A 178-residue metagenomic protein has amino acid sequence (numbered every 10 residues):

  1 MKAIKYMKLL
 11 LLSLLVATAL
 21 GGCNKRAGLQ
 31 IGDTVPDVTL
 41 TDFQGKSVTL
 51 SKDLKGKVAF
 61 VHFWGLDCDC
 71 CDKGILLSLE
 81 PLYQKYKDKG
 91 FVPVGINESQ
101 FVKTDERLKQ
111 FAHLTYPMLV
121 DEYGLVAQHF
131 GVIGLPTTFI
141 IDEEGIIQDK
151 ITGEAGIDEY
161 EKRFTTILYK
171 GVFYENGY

Functional and structural regions predicted by a protein language model:
M1-D37, D149, E154-F164, G171-Y178: N-terminal targeting signals for export/organelle localization
T39-A59: A short beta-strand-turn-helix
F60-V61, P93: Hydrophobic beta-strand anchors of alpha/beta hydrolase catalytic cores
H62-C68: Aromatic-flanked redox-active Cys/Sec active sites in thiol-based oxidoreductases, especially the WC-centered
D72-A112, E122-Q128: Structural microenvironment flanking redox-active thiols in thiol-disulfide oxidoreductases
Q110-L114, E122-T165: Thiol/disulfide oxidoreductase modules built on the thioredoxin-like
